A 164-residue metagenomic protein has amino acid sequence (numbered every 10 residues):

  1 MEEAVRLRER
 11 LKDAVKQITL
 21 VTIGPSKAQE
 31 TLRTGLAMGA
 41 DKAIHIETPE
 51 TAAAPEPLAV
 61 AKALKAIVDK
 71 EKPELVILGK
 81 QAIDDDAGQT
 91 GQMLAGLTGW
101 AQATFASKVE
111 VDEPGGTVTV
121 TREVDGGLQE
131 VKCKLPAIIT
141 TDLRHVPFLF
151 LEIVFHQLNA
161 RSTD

Functional and structural regions predicted by a protein language model:
M1-D164: N-terminal glycine-rich FAD/FM-binding segment characteristic of electron-transfer flavoproteins
